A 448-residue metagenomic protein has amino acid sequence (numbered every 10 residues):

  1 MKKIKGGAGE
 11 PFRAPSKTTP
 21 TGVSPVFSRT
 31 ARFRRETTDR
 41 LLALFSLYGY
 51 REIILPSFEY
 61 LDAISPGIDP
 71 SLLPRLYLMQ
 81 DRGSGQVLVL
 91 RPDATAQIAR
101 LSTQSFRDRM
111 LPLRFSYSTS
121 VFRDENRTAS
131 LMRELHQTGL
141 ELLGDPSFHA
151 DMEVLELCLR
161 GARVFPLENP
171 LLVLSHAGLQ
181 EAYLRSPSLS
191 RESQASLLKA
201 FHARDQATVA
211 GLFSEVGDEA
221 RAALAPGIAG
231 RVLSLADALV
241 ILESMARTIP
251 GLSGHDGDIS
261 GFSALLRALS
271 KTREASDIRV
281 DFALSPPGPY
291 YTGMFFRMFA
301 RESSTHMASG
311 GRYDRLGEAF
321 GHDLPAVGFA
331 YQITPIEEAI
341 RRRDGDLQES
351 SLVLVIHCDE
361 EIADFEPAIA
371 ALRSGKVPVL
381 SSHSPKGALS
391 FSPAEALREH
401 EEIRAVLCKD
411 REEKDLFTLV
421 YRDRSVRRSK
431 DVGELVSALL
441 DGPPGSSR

Functional and structural regions predicted by a protein language model:
M1-A96, M152, V173: TRNA-binding/sensing appendages of the translation machinery
P15, Y117, S175, L179: RNA-interacting cores
E36-Y48, E59-Y60, T95-F106, F115-L167 (+1 more regions): Positively charged, Gly/Ser-enriched RNA/tRNA-binding surfaces
R75-G83, S188-G211, E274: Acidic, His- and aromatic-enriched active-site or binding-groove loops in soluble protein domains that engage sugars
M110: Phosphate/dinucleotide-binding and metal-coordinating scaffold of catalytic cores in nucleotide-dependent enzymes
E134-T138, L174-A182: Short, conserved phosphate-binding/catalytic loop or strand-edge motifs used in phosphoryl-/nucleotidyl-transfer
F165-N169, A177-E181, S193: Extended alpha-helical scaffolds
E181-R185, I340: A short acidic (Asp/Glu
